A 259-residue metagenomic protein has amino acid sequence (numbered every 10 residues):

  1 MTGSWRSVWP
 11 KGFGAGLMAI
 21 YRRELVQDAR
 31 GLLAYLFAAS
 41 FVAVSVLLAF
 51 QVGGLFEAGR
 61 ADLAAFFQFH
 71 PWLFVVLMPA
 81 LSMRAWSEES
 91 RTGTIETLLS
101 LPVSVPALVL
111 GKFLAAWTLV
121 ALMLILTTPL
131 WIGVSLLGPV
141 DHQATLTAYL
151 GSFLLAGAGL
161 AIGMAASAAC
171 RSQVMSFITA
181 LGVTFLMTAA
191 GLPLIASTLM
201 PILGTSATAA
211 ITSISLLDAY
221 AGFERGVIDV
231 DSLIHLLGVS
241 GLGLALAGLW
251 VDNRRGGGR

Functional and structural regions predicted by a protein language model:
T2-L36: Aromatic- and glycine-rich beta-strand/loop motifs that create alpha-glucan
G3, V52-L55, R60, T179-W250 (+1 more regions): Terminal transmembrane helical anchor/hairpin motif
A34-F41, Q173-G191: Pore- or pathway-lining transmembrane helices of multi-pass membrane proteins that form conduits for solutes/ions
L47-F50, E57-R60, L114-M175, I228: Secretory targeting signals
D62, L81-L99, F113: Transmembrane helix boundary and interhelical loop/hinge segments in multi-pass membrane proteins
F66-E88: Long, hydrophobic alpha-helical segments
M78-S82, L130, A161-I162, L246-A247: Hydrophobic/aromatic residues in alpha-helical transmembrane segments
